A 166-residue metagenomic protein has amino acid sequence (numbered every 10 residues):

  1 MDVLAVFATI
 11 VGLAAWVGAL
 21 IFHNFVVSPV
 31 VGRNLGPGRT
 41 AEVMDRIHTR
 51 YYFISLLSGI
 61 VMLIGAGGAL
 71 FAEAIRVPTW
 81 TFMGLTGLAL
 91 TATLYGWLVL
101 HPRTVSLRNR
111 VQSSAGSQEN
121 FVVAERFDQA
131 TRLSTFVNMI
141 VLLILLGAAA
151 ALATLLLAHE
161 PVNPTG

Functional and structural regions predicted by a protein language model:
M1-G166: Polytopic transmembrane helical bundles with strong interfacial aromatic enrichment
